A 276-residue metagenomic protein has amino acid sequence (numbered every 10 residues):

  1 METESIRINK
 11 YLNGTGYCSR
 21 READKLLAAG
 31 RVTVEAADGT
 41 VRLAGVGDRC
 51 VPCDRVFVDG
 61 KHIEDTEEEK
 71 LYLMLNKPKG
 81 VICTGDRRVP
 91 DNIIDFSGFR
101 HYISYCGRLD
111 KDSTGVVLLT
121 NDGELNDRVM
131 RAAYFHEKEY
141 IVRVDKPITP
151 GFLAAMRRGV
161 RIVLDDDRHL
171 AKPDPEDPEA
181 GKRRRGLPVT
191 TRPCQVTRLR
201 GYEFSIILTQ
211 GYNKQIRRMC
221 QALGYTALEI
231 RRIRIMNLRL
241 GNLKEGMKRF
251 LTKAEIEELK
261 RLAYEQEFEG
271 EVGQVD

Functional and structural regions predicted by a protein language model:
M1-D86: S4-like RNA-binding module at protein N-termini
E4, I8, S19-E22, L71 (+9 more regions): Helical mechanochemical/support elements of P-loop NTPase systems and associated helical scaffolds
T40-P52, R158, D167-D276: RNA substrate-recognition surfaces in RNA-acting enzymes
K77-F96, R100-S104, R108-K111: Ordered, amphipathic secondary-structure segments that act as subunit-interaction surfaces in large macromolecular
V81-T84, L125-R128, P150-L153, G241: Switch/connector loops and helix/strand junctions flanking conserved nucleotide-binding motifs in nucleotide-processing
V89-D91, A132-K138, I162: A short alpha->loop->secondary-structure connector
F99-A132: Glycine/acidic-rich beta-strand-loop module
R128-F152: N-terminal accessory regions of nucleic-acid-interacting proteins
